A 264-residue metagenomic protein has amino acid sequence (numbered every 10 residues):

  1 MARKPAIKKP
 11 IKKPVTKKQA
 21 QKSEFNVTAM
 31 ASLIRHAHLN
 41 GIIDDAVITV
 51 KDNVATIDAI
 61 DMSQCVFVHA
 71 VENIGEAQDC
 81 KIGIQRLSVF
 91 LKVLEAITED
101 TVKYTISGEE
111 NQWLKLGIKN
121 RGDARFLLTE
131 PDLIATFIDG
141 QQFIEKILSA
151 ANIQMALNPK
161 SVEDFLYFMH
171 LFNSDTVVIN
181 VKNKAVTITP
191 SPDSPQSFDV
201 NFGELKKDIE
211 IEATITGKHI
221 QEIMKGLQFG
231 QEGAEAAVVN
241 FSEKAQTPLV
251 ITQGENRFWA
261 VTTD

Functional and structural regions predicted by a protein language model:
A2-L128, L148-D264: DNA polymerase processivity clamps
E130-L148: Long, charge-dense
